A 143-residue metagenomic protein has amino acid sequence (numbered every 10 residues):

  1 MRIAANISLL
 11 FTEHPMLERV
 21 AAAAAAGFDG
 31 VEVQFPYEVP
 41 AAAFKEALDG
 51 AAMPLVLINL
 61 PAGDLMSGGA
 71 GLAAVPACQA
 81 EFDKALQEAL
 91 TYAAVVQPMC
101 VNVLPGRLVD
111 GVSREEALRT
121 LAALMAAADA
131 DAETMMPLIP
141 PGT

Functional and structural regions predicted by a protein language model:
M1-A94, A126, E133: N-terminal pre-domain/capping segments
L72-T143: Active-site acidic/histidine proton-transfer and metal-coordination neighborhood in alpha/beta enzyme cores
